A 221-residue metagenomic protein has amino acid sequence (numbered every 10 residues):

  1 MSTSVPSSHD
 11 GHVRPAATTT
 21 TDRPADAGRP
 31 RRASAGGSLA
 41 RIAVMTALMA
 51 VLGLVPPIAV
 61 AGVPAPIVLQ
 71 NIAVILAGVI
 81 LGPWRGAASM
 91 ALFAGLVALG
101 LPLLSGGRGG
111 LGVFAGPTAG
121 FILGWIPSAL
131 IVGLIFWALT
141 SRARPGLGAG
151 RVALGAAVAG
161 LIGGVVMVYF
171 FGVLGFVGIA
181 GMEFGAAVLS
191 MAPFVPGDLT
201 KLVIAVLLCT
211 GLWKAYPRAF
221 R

Functional and structural regions predicted by a protein language model:
S2-A87: Hydrophobic transmembrane alpha-helices
V5, D10, V97-L103, A180-G185: Peri-membrane helix termini and adjoining interfacial loops of integral membrane proteins
V5, P15-R31, V51, L111-V168: Short helix-perturbing small/polar motifs within transmembrane alpha-helices
R31, A35-I42, P64, V68 (+12 more regions): Hydrophobic, aromatic-rich alpha-helical transmembrane segments and their membrane-interface anchor motifs
R41-L52, V74, G78, S89-V97 (+10 more regions): Alpha-helical transmembrane segments in multi-pass membrane proteins
A50-L54, I58, V79, A98 (+8 more regions): Short hydrophobic alpha-helical membrane-anchoring segments
P56-V132: Alpha-helical membrane segments and adjacent membrane-interface helices in multi-pass membrane proteins
G107, L139-R221: Membrane-embedded alpha-helical hairpins and interfacial helices in multi-pass inner-membrane proteins
